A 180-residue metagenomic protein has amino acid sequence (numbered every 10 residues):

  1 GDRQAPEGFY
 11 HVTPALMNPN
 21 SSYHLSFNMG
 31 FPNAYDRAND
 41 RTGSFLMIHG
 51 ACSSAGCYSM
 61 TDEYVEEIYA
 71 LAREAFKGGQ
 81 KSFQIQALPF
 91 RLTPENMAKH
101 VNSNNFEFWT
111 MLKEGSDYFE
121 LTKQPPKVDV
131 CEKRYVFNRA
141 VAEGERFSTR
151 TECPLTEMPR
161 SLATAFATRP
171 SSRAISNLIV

Functional and structural regions predicted by a protein language model:
G1-C153: Exported/periplasmic cell-wall-interacting domains
E157-V180: C-terminal non-catalytic accessory extensions
